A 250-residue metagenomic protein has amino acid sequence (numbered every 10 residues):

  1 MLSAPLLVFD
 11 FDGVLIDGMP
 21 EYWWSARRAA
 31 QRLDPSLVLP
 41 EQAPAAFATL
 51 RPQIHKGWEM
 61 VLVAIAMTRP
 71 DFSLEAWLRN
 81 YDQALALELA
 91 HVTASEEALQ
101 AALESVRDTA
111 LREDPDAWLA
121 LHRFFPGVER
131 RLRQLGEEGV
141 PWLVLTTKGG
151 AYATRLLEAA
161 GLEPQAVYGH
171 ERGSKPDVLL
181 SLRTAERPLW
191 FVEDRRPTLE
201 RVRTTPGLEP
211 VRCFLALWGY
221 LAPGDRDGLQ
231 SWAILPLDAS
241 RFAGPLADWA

Functional and structural regions predicted by a protein language model:
L2-V8: Extreme N-terminal starter segment of soluble prokaryotic enzymes
V8-D10, F191-V192: Generic enzyme active-site microenvironment
V14-T154: Alpha-helical substrate-recognition element adjacent to the catalytic core
E129-G136, L179-L180, L199, R203 (+1 more regions): Short amphipathic alpha-helical segments and helix-helix/interface helices
L143-W190, R196-G207: Substrate-recognition "cap/lid" segment bordering the active-site pocket of phosphatases
T147, W190-D238: Acidic, Mg2+-coordinating phosphoryl-transfer loop and its flanking beta/alpha structural elements, shared across
V167-H170, A233-P245: Short acidic-hydrophobic, aromatic-tinged amphipathic segments that line or gate anion-handling sites
R172-L180, A222-L229, P245-W249: Short, charged, surface-exposed secondary-structure boundary motifs
